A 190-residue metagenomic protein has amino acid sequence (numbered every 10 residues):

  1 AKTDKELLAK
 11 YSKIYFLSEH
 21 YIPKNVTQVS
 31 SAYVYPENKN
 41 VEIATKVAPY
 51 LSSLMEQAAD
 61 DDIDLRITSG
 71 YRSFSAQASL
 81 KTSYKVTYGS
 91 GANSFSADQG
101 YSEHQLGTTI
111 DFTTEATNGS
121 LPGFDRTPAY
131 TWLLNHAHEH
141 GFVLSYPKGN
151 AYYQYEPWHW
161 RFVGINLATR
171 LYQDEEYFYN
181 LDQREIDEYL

Functional and structural regions predicted by a protein language model:
A1-G70, F74-L190: Extracytoplasmic cell-surface/polysaccharide-interacting catalytic and binding patches
